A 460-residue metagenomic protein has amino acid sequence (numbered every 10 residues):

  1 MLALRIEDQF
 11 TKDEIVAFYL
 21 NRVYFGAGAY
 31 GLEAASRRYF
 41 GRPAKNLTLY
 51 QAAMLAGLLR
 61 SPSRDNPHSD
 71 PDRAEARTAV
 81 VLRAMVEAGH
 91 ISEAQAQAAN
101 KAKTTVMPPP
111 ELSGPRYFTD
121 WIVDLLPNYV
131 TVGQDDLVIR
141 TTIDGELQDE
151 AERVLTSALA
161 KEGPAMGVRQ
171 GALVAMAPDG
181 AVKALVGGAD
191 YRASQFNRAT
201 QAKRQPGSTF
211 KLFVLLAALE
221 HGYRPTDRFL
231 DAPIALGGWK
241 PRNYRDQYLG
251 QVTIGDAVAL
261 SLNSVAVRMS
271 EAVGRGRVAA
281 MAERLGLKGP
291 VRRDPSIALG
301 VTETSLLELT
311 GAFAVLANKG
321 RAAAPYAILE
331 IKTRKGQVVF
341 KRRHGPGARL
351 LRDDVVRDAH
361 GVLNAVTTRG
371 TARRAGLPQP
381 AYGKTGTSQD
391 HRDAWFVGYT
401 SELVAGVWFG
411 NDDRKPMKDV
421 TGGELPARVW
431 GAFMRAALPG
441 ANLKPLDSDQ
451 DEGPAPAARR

Functional and structural regions predicted by a protein language model:
M1, K45, P109-F118, D124 (+4 more regions): Conserved catalytic neighborhood of penicillin-recognizing serine enzymes
M1-D149, R153, V186, A280-R284 (+3 more regions): Non-catalytic, structured segments within soluble enzyme domains
A3, E7, L59-R77, D135-L147 (+8 more regions): Active-site loop and adjoining helix of the penicillin-binding protein/serine DD-peptidase-beta-lactamase fold
E14-V16, H90-Q97, G133-I139, K161-G171 (+5 more regions): Surface-exposed patches in mature extracellular/periplasmic domains of secreted proteins
N21-G28, K45, L49-S61, W121-D124 (+9 more regions): Glycine-rich, acidic and aromatic/proline-enriched surface loops and short helix-turn segments that act as binding
Y30-L32, S92-Q95, A193-F196, L219-G237 (+3 more regions): Short, well-structured active-site flanking segments
T141-P164, L173-A175, L185, D190-F196 (+4 more regions): A penicillin-recognizing enzyme superfamily signal
